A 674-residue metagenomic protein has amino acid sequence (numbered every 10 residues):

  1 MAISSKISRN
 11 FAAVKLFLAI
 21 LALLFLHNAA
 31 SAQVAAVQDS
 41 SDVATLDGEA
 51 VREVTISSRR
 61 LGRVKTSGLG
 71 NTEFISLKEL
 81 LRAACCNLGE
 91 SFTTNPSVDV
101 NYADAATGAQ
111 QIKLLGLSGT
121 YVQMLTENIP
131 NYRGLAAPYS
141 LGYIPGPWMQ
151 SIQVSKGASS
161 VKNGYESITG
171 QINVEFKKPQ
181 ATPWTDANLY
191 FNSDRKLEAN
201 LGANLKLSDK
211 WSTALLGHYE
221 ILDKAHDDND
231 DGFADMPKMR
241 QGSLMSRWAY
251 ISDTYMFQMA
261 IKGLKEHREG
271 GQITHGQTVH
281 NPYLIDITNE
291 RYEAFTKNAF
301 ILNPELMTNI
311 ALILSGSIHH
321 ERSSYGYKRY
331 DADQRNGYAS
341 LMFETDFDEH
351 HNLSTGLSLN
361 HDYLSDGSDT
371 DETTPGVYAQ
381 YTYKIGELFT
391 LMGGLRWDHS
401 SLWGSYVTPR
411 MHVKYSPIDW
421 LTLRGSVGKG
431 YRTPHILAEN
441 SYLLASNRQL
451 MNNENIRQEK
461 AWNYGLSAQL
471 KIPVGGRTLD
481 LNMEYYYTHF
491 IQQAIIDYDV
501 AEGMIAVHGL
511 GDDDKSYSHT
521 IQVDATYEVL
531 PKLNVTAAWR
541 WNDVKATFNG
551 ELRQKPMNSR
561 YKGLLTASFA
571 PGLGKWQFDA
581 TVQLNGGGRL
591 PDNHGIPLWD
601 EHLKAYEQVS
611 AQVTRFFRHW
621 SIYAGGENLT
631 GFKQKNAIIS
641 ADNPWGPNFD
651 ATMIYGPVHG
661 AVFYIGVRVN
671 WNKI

Functional and structural regions predicted by a protein language model:
V34, L222-S243, A249-I310, G316-Q334: Flexible loop and strand-edge segments within Gram-negative outer membrane beta-barrel domains
E53, L88-S91, Q110-K113, L125 (+5 more regions): N-terminal periplasmic accessory domains that precede and gate Gram-negative outer-membrane beta-barrel machines
E53-A83, Q111: N-terminal periplasmic "start-of-domain" segments of outer-membrane beta-barrel proteins
G89-P130: Extracytoplasmic beta-strand/coil segments of soluble accessory domains associated with Gram-negative outer-membrane
Q111, I129-K156, N453, I505: Short acidic/polar hinge/loop motifs at secondary-structure boundaries that mediate gating or recognition
N309-S323, S416, T422-R424, R457-Y517: Membrane-embedded beta-barrel scaffold of Gram-negative outer-membrane proteins
K384, Y485-H489, G511-N593, R668-K673: Gram-negative outer-membrane beta-barrel transporters
L584-P591, T614-I674: C-terminal beta-signal and adjacent terminal beta-strands/loops of Gram-negative outer-membrane beta-barrel proteins
